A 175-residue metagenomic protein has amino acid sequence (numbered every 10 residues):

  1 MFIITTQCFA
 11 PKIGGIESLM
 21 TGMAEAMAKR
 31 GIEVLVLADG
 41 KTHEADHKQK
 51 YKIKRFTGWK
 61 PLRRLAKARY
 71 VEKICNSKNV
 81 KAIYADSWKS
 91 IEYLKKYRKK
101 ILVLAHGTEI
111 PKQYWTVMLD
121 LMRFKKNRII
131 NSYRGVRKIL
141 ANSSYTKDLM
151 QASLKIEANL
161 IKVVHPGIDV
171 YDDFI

Functional and structural regions predicted by a protein language model:
M1-I3: Extreme N-terminal starter segment of soluble prokaryotic enzymes
T6-I13, L19-R63: N-terminal strand-loop element at the rim of the active site of nucleotide-sugar-dependent glycosyltransferases
G40, Y145, G167: Carbohydrate-associated surface elements
D46-K78, K112, T116-L121: A short, charged, and often flexible helix/loop element on the N-terminal side of the glycosyltransferase catalytic
L65-A66, K99-L102, E109-N131, V170: Nucleotide-sugar donor phosphate/pyrophosphate-binding loop at the beta->alpha transition of glycosyltransferases
I83-Y84, G135-S144: A short beta-strand/loop micro-motif in the catalytic core of glycosyltransferases that engages the nucleotide-sugar
Y84-S90, A105: Short His-centered aromatic/hydrophobic patch
Q113-Y114, D148-A152, N159, G167-I175: Acidic anion/phosphate-binding donor-loop and adjacent secondary structure in glycosyltransferase catalytic cores
